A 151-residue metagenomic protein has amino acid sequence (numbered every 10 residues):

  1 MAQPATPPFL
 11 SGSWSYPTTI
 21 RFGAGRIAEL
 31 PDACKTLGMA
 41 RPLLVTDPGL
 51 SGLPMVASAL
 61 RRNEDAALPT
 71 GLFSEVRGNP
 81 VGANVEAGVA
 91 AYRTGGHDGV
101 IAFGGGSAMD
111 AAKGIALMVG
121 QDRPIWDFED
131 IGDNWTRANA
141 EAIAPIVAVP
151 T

Functional and structural regions predicted by a protein language model:
M1-P8, R62, G106-D110, V149-T151: A broad, low-specificity signal for short, low-complexity segments enriched in glycine/proline and polar/charged
A2-G99: ATP/NTP phosphate-donor binding region
A83-T151: Glycine/threonine-rich beta-strand-loop-alpha-helix active-site module that forms ligand/phosphate-binding
